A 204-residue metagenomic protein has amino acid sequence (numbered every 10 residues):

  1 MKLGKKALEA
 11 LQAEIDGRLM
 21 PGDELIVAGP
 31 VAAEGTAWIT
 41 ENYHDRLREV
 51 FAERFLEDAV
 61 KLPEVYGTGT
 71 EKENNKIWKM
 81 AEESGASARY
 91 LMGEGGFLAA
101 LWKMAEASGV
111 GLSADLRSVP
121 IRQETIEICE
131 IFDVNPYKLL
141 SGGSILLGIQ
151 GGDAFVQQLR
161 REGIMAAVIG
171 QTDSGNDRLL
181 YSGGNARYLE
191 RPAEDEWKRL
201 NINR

Functional and structural regions predicted by a protein language model:
M1-T40, Q171: Glycine-rich anion-binding loops of enzyme active sites
K2-G17, V50, Y66-K79: Active-site glycine-rich loop that binds ribose-phosphate moieties when present
A37-P63: Short, compositionally biased
P63-L140: Active-site-proximal betaalpha loop/short-helix elements that scaffold phosphoryl/nucleotidyl transfer chemistry
G142-G148: A short beta-alpha structural unit
G148-A154: Helix N-cap motif at beta-to-alpha junctions
E162-R204: Acidic, Ser/Thr/Pro-rich beta/coil linker or hinge segments at domain junctions
